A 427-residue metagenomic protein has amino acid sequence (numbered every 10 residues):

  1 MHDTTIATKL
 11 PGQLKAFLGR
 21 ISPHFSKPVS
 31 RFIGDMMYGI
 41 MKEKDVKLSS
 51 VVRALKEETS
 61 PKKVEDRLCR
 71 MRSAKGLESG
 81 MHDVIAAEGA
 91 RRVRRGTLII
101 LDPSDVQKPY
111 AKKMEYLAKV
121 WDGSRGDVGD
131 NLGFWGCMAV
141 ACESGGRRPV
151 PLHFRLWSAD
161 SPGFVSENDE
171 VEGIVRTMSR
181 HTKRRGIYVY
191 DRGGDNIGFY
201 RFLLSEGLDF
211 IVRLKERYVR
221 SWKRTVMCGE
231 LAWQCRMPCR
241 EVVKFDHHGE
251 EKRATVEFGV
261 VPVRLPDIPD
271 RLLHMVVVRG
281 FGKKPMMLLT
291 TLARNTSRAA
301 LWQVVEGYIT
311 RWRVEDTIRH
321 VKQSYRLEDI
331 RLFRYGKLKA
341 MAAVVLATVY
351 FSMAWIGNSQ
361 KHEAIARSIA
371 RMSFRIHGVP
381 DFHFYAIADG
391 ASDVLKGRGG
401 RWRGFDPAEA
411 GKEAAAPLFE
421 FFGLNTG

Functional and structural regions predicted by a protein language model:
M1-D45, V64, V84, R95-T97 (+2 more regions): Single, function-defining residue in the core of a domain
M37, E65-G145: Active-site-proximal, Lys/Arg-enriched surface segment that forms a nucleic-acid-binding/basic interface patch
M41, E58, M71, K75 (+1 more regions): Short gly/ser-rich anion-binding loops that grip negatively charged ligand groups
E43-R53: Short, charged amphipathic recognition helices of the HTH superfamily and cognate SANT/SANTA-like modules
A54, M71, S324: Short acidic/histidine-centered micro-motifs embedded in hydrophobic/aromatic stretches that mark compact functional
L55-R67: Short, basic interhelical loop/turn and adjoining N-cap of the next helix at nucleic-acid- or acidic-partner-contacting
